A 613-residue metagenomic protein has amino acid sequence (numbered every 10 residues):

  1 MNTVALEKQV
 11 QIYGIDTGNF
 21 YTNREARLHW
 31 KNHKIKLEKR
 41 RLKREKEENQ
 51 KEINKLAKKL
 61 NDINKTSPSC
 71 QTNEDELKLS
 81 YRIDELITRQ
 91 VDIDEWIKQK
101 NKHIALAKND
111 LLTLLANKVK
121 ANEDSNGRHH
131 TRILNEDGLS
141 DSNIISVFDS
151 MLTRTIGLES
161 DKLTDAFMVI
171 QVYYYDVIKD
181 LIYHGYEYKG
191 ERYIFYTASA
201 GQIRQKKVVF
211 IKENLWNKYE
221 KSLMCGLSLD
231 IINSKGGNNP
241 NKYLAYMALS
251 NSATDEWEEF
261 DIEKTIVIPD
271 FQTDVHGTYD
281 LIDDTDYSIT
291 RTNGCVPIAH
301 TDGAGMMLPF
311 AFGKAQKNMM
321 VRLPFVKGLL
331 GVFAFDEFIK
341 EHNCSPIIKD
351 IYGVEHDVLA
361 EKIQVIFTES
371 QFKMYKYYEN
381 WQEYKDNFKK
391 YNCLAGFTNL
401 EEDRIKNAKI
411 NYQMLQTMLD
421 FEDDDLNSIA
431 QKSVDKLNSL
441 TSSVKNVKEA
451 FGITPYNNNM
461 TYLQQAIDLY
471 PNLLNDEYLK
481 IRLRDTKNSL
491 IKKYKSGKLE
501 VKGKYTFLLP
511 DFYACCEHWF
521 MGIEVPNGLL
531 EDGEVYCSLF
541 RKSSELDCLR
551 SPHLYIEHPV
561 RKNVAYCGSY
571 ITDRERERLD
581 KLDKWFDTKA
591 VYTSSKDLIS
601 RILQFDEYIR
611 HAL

Functional and structural regions predicted by a protein language model:
M1-I609: Conserved small-residue
A612-L613: C-terminal, active-site-flanking charged/polar segments
